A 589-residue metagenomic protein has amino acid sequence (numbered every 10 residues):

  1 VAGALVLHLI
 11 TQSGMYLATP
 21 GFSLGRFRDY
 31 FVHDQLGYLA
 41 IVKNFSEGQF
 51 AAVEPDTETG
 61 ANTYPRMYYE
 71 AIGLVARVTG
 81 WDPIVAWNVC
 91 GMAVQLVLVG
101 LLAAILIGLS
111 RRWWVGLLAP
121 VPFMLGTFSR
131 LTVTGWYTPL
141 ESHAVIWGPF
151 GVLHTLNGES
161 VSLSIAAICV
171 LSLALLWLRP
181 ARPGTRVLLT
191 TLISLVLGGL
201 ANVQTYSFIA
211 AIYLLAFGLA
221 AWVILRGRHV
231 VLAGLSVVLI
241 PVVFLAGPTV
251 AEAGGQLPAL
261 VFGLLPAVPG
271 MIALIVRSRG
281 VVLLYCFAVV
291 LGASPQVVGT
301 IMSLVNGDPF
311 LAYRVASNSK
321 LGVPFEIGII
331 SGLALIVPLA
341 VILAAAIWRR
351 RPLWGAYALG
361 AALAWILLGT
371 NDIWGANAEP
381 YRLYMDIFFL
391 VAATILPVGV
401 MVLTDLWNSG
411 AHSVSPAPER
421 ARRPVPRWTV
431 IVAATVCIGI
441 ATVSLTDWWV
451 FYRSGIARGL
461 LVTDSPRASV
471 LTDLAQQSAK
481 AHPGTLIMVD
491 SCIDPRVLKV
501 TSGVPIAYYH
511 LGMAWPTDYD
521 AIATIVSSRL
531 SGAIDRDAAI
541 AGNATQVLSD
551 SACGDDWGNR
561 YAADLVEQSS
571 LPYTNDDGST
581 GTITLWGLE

Functional and structural regions predicted by a protein language model:
L7-I165, T205, I209, R453-D464: Active-site lumenal/periplasmic loops and adjacent helix-entry segments of GT-C-fold, multi-pass membrane
L102-R111, L173, W177, G399-L403: Transmembrane-helix signature of membrane-embedded glycosylation machinery that interfaces with polyprenol carriers
V161-S162, A166-L188, L219-H229: Membrane-interface transmembrane helices that cradle and orient dolichyl/undecaprenyl
R179-V187, R226-V231, R277-L284, A340-L363 (+1 more regions): Membrane-interface helix-loop-helix junctions at transmembrane boundaries of multi-pass membrane enzymes, predominantly
V196, N202-I347: Transmembrane catalytic cores of multi-pass membrane glycosyltransferases and polysaccharide-assembly enzymes
I209, G375-P416: Hydrophobic/aromatic-rich transmembrane helices and adjacent perimembrane loops
S236-V242, C286-V290, V402-W448: Signature aromatic-anchored transmembrane alpha helix within multi-pass, membrane-resident enzymes that catalyze glycan
G439-E589: Extracytoplasmic
